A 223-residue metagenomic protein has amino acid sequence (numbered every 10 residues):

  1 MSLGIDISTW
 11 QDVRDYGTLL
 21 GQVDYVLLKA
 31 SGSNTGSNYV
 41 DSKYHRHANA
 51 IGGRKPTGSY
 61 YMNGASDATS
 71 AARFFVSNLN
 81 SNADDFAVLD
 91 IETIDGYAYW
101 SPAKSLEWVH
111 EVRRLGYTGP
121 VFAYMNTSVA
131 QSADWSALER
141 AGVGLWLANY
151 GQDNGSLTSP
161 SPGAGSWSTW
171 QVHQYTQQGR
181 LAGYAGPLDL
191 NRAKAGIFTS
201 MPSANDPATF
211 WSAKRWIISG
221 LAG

Functional and structural regions predicted by a protein language model:
M1-G17, S136-W216: Functionally critical loop-and-helix segments that line ligand-binding/catalytic clefts of soluble enzyme domains
M1-T118, A141-G142: Substrate-binding cleft of extracellular glycoside hydrolase catalytic domains
A30, A48, G52, L79 (+7 more regions): Sec/Tat-exported extracytoplasmic proteins
Y61, D90, A123, L147-N149 (+1 more regions): Structural signal for conserved beta-strand scaffold positions within catalytic alpha/beta enzyme cores
A65, T93-D95, M125-A130, G151-Q152: Short beta-alpha junction loops
S70, V129-R140: Glycine-rich, charge-decorated loop segments at or immediately adjacent to ligand/cofactor-binding or catalytic sites
Y117-S132, G144: Aromatic-lined carbohydrate-recognition surfaces of secreted/lumenal glycan-active proteins
R215-G223: C-terminal, disordered and strongly charge-biased linear tails with low hydrophobicity
